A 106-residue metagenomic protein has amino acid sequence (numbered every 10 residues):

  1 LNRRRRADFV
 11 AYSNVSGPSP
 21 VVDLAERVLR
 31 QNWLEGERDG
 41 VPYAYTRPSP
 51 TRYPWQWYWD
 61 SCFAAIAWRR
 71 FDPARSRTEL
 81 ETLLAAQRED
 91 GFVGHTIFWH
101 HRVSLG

Functional and structural regions predicted by a protein language model:
L1-Q56, T78, T82, F92-V93: Low-complexity, Ser/Thr/Pro/Gly-enriched N-terminal "stalk/linker" regions
R5-N14, C62-A74: Well-ordered alpha-helical scaffold segments within catalytic/enzyme domains
Y43-C62, R70, H100-G106: Solvent-exposed loop and edge beta-strand segments that line ligand/cofactor-binding and catalytic clefts
D72-G106: Helix-terminus loop motifs that line ligand-binding clefts
